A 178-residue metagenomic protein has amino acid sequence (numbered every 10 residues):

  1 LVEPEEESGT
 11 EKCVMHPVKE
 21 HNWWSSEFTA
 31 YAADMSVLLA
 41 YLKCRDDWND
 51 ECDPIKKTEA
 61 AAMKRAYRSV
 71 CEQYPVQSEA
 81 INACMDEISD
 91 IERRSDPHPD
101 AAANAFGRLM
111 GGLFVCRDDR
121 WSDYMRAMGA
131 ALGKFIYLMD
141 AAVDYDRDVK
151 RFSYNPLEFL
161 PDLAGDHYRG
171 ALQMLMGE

Functional and structural regions predicted by a protein language model:
L1-A127, K134, L138-Q173: Acidic catalytic motifs of isoprenoid enzymes
L175-E178: Alpha-helical bundle/repeat cores within regulatory domains of eukaryotic proteins
